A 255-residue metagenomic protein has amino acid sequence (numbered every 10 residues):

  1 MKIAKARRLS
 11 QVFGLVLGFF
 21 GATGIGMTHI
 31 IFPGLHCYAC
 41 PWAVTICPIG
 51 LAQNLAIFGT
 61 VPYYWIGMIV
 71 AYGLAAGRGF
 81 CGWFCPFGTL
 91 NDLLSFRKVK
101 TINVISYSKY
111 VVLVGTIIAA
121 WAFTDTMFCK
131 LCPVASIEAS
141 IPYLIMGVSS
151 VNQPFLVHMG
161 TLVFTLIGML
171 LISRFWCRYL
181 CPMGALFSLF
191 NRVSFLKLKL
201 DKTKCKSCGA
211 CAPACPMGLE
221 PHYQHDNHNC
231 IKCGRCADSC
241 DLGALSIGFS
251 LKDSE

Functional and structural regions predicted by a protein language model:
M1-H222, H228-E255: Non-ligating segments of multi-cofactor redox enzymes
